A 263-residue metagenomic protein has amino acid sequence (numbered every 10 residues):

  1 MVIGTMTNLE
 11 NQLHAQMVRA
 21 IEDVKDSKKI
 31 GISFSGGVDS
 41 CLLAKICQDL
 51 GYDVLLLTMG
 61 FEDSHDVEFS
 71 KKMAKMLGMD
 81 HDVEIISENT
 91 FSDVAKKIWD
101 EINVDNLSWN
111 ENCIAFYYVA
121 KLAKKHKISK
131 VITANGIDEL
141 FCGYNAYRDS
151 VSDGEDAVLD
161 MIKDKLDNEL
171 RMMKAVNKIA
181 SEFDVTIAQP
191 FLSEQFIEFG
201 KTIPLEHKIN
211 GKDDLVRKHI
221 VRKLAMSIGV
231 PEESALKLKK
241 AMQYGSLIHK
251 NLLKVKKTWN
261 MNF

Functional and structural regions predicted by a protein language model:
I3-I228, M242-K254: ATP-dependent adenylate-handling active sites, centered on carboxylate activation for C-N bond formation
I209, V230-K237: Acidic/polar loop patches that form or flank catalytic/metal-binding clefts of enzymes that bind anionic ligands
L236-K239, V255: Generic cytosolic/nucleocytoplasmic N-terminal low-complexity/intrinsically disordered segments
N251-F263: Long, continuous compositionally biased terminal/linker segments
